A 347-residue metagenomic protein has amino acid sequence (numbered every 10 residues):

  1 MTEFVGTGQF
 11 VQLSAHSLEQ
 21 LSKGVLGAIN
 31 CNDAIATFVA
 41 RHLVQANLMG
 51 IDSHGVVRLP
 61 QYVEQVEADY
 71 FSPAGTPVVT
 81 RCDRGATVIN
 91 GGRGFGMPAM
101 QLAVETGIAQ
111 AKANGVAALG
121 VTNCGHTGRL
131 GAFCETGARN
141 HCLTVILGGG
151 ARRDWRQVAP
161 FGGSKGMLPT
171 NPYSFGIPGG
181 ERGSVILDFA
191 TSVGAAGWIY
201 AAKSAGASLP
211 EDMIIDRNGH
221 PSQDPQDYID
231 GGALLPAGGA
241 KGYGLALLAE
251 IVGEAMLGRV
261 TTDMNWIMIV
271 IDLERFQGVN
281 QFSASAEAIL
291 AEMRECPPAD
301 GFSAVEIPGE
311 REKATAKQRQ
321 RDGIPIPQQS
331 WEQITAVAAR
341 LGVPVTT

Functional and structural regions predicted by a protein language model:
T2-L21, M256, V260-T347: Catalytic-core signal marking the mid-to-C-terminal active-site face
T2-S14, Q20-V39, V44-Q45, D52-Y70 (+3 more regions): Acidic, glycine/proline-rich low-complexity segments that act as flexible tails and inter-domain linkers
H54-I108: Active-site cofactor/substrate anionic-group-binding motifs, chiefly glycine- and Lys/Arg-rich phosphate-binding loops
V79-C82, A111-A113, A138, K165-P169 (+5 more regions): Solvent-exposed alpha-helices and their adjacent loops that cap or buttress functional pockets in soluble metabolic
A86-G180: A generic, well-ordered mixed alpha/beta core segment in the N-terminal half of proteins
R153-Q223: Phosphate/diphosphate-binding glycine-rich loops and adjacent basic-rich segments that engage nucleotide
A195-G253, L257: Small-residue-enriched flexible segments
